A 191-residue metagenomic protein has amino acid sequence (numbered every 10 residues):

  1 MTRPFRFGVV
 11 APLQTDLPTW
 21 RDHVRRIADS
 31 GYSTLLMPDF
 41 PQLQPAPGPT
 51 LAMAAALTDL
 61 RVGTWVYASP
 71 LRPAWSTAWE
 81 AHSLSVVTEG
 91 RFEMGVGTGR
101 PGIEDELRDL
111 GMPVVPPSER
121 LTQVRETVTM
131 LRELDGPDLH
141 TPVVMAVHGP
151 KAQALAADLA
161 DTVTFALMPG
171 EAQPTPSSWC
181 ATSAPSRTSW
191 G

Functional and structural regions predicted by a protein language model:
M1-G191: Active-site-adjacent structural elements that line small-molecule/cofactor binding pockets in enzymes
